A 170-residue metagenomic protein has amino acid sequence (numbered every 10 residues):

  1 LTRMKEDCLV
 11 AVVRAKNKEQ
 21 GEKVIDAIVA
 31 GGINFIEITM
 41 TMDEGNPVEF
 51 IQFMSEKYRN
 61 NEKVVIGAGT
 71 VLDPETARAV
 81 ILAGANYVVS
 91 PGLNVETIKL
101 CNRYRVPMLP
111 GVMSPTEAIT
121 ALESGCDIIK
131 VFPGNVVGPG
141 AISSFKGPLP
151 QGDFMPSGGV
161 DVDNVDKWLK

Functional and structural regions predicted by a protein language model:
L1, V24, G67, P91 (+2 more regions): N-proximal short alpha-helices
L1-A83, R103, Q151, V162-D163 (+1 more regions): Conserved N-terminal beta1-alpha1 strand-loop-helix module at the mouth
R14-K16, I66-P74, S90-N94, P110-P115 (+2 more regions): Glycine-rich beta-to-alpha transition loops that act as phosphate-gripper elements at the mouths of alpha/beta enzyme
Q20, E75-T76, E96-T97, T116-T120 (+2 more regions): Short acidic active-site motifs
I25, C101-N102, L122, I142-S143 (+1 more regions): Short amphipathic alpha-helical segments
Y87, P91-V137: Histidine/lysine/aspartate-rich catalytic loop segments that bind and position anionic ligands
V95-E96, I128-K170: Active-site/ligand-binding-proximal alpha/beta "capping" segment
